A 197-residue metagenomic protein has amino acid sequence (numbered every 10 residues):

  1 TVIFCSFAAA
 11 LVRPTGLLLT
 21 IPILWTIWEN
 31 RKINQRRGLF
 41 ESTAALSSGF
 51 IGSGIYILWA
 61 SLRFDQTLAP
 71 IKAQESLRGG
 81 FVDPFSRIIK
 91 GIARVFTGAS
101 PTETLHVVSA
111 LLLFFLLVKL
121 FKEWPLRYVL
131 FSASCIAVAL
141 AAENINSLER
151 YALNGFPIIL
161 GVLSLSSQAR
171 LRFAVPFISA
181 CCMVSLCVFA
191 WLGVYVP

Functional and structural regions predicted by a protein language model:
T1-V2, T26-F40, V162-I178: Membrane-interface junctions at the ends of membrane-embedded or membrane-associated helices
V2-S6, V129-A137, A174-M183: Central hydrophobic cores of alpha-helical transmembrane segments in multi-pass integral membrane proteins
A8-A9, G16, T20-E29, I33-K119 (+2 more regions): Membrane-lumen/periplasm interface segments of specific transmembrane helices in polyprenyl phosphate-linked
V12, L140-G155, V194-P197: Membrane-interface catalytic loops of GT-C/OST-like multi-pass glycosylation enzymes that act
L18, N146-S166: Hydrophobic/aromatic-rich transmembrane helices and adjacent perimembrane loops
L46-F50, Q168-P197: Signature aromatic-anchored transmembrane alpha helix within multi-pass, membrane-resident enzymes that catalyze glycan
E103-A110, L153-P157, F177-S185: Small-residue-rich transmembrane alpha-helices that serve as helix-helix interface/gating elements in multipass
L120-A142, Y151, G155: Transmembrane alpha-helix segments characteristic of polytopic inner-membrane glycan-assembly/cell-envelope
